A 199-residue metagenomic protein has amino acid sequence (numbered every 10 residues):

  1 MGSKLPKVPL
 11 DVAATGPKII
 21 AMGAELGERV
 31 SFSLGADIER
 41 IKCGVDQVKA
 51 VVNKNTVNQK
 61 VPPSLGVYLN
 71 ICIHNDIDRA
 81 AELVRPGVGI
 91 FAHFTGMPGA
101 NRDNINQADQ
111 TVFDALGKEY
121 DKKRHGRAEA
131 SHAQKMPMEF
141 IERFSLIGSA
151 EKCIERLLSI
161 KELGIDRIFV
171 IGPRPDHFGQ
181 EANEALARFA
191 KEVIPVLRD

Functional and structural regions predicted by a protein language model:
M1, I41-D46, A50-E162: An alpha-helical appendage that flanks or caps ligand/catalytic pockets
P9-A13, I20-A21, G27-R29, L34-E39: Ligand/cofactor pocket segment of small-molecule handling proteins
L10-A13, V30-F32, P63-N70, I168-V170: Hydrophobic faces of well-ordered beta-strands that scaffold small-molecule active sites in alpha/beta enzyme cores
A13-E25, A150-S159: Short, acidic/polar
G23, A80, I160, F189 (+1 more regions): Conserved, mostly hydrophobic/aromatic
E25-L26, L163-I165: Structural motif
L34-I38, N101, I171-L186: Glycine-rich, proline-tolerant flexible connector loops at the mouths of alpha/beta enzymes
I41-A50, H177-D199: C-terminal helical cap(s) of enzyme catalytic domains, especially alpha/beta-barrels
